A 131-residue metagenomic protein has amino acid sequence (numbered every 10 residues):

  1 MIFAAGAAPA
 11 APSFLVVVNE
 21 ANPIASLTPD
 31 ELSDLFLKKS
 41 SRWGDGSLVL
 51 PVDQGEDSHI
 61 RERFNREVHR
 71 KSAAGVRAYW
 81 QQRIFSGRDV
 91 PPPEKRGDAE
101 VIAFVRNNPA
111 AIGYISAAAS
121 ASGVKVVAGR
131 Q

Functional and structural regions predicted by a protein language model:
A4-A7: N-terminal signal peptide c-region/cleavage motif recognized by signal peptidases
A10-Q131: Exported/periplasmic ABC-transporter solute-binding proteins
